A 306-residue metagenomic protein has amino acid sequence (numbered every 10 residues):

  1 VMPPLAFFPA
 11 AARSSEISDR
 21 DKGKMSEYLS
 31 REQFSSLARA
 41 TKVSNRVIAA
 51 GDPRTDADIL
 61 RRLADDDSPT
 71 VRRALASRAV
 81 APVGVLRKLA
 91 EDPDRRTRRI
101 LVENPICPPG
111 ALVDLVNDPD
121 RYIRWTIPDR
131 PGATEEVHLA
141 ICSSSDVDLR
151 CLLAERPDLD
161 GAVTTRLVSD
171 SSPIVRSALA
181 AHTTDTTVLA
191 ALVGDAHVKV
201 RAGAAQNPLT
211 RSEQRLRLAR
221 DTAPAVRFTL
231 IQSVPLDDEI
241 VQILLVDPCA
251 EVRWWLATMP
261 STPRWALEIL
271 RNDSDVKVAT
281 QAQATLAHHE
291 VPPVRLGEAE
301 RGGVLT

Functional and structural regions predicted by a protein language model:
M2-T306: Alpha-helical scaffold segments
